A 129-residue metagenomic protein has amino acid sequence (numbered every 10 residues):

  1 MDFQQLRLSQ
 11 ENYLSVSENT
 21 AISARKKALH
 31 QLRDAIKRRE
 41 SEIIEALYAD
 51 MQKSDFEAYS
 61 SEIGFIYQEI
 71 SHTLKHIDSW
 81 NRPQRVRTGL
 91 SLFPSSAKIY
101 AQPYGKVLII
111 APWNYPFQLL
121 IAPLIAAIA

Functional and structural regions predicted by a protein language model:
M1-K98: N-terminal Rossmann-like NAD(P)+-binding subdomain of aldehyde/semialdehyde dehydrogenases
T88-A129: Conserved small-residue-rich beta-alpha loop and adjacent elements that most often cradle the phosphate/pyrophosphate
